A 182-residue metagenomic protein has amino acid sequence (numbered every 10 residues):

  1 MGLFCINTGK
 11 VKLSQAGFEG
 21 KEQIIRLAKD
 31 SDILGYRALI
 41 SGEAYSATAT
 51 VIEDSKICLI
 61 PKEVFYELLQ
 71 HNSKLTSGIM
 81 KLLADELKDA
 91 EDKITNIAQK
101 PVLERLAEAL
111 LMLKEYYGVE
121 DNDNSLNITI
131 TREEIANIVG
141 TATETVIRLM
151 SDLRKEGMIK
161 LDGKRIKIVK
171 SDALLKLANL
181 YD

Functional and structural regions predicted by a protein language model:
M1-L3, K21-Q23, A44-Y45, D123: A short beta-loop-beta micro-motif enriched in histidine and acidic residues
M1-S14, D30-S31: Glycine- and acidic-residue-biased ligand/ion/polar-headgroup-sensing regions
K10, D54-K56, E134, R165: Structural motif
V11-Q23: A short beta-strand-loop-beta hairpin characteristic of the jelly-roll/cupin
R26-K88: Cyclic-nucleotide recognition modules
I52, Q70-G140: Polybasic "coupling" helices that flank or enter modular domains
L113-D182: Phosphate-/nucleic-acid-contacting segments
